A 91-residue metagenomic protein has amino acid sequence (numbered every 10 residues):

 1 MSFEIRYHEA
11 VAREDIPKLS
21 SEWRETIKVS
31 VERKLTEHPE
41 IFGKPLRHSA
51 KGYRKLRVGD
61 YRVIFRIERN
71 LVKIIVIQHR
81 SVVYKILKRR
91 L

Functional and structural regions predicted by a protein language model:
M1-V29: Arg/Lys-rich, positively charged N-terminal/basic patches that mediate binding to nucleic acids
S2, R66-L91: Enriched for short, Lys/Arg-rich terminal
A10, K51, V82: Residue-level recognition of oxygen-bearing side chains
E32-R57, K85: A short, surface-exposed loop/turn module that caps and links secondary-structure elements
V58-G59, E68: Structural motif
